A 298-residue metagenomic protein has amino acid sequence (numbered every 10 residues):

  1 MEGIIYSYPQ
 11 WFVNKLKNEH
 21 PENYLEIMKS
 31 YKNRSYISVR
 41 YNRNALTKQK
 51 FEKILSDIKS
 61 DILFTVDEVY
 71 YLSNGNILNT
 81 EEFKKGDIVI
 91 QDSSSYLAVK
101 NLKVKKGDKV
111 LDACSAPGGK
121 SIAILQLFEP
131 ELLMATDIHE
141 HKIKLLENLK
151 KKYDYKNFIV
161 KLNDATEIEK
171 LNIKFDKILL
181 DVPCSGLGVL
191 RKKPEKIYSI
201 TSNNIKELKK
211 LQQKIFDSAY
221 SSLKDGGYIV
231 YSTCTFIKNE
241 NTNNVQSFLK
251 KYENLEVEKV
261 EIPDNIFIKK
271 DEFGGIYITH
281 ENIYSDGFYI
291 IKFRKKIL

Functional and structural regions predicted by a protein language model:
M1-L298: S-adenosylmethionine
